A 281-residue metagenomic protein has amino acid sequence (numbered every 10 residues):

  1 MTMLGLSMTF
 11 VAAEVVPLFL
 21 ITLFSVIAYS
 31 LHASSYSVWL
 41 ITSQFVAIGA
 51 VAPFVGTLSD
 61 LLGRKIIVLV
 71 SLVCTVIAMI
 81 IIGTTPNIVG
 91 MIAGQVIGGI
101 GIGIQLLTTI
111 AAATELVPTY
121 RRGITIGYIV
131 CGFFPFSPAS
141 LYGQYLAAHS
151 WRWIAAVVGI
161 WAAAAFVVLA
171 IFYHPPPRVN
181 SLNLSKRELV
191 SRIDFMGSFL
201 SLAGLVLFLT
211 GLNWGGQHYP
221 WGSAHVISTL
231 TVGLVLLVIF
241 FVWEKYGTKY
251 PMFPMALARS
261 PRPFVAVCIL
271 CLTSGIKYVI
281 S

Functional and structural regions predicted by a protein language model:
M1-V55, Q105, I280-S281: Extracytoplasmic
G5-M8, A224-H225, Y250-S281: 12-transmembrane solute porter fold
L6, F10, E14, F45 (+4 more regions): Helical-face signature of the major facilitator-like transporter fold
S7, V38, L69, G123-G127 (+1 more regions): Conserved glycine-rich helix-kink/hinge and helix-boundary motifs of the Major Facilitator Superfamily
A12-L23, G204, L212, G216-Q217 (+2 more regions): Conserved extracellular-gate-facing transmembrane-helix segments in secondary transporters
F54-M196: Helix-loop-helix hairpins in multi-pass membrane proteins, especially solute transporters
G159-S181, L202-W214, V232-G247: C-terminal membrane-cytosol helix-exit motif in multi-pass small-molecule transporters
A170-L202, Q217-W221, Y246-S260: Flexible interhelical linker loops that connect adjacent transmembrane helices in multi-pass membrane transporters
